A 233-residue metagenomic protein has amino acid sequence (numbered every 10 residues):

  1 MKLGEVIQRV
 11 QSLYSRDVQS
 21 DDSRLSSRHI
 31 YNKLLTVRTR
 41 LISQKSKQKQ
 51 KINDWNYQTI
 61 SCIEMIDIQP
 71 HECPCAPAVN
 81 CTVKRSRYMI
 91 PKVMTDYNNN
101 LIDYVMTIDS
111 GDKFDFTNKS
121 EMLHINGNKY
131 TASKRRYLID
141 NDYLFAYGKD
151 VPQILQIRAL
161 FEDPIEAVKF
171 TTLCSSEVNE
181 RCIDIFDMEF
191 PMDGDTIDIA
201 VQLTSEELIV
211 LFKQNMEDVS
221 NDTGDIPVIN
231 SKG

Functional and structural regions predicted by a protein language model:
M1-G233: Glycine-enriched, solvent-exposed interface loops adjoining structured elements
